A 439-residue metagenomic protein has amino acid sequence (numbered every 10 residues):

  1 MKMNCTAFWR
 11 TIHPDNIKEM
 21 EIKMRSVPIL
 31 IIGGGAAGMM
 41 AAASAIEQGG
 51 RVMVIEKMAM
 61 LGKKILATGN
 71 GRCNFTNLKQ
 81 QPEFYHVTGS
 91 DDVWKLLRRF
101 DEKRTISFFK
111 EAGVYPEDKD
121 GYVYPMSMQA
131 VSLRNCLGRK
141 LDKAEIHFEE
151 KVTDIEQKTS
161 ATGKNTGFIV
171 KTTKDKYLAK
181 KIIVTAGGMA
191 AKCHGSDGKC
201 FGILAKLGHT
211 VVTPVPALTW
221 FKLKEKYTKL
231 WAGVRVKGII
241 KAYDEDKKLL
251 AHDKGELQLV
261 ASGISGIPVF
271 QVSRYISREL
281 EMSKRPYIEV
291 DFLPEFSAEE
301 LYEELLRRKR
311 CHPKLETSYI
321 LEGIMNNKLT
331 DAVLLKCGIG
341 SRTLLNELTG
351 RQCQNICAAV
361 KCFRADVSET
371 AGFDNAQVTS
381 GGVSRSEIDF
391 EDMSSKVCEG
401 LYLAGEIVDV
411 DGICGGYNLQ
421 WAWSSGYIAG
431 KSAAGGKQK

Functional and structural regions predicted by a protein language model:
V27-V54, A429-A434: N-terminal Rossmann-like FAD-binding beta1-loop-alpha1 element of flavoenzymes
L30-I32, I55, V152, Y177-K192 (+2 more regions): Short hydrophobic core segments
I46-N70: Glycine-rich FAD pyrophosphate-binding loop
A59-L61, L66-A67, F75-T76, Q81-P82 (+3 more regions): An anion/pyrophosphate-binding glycine-rich loop and adjacent beta-alpha core in soluble alpha-beta enzymes
N70-D120: Glycine-rich active-site loop/strand segments that organize a redox cofactor
R99-K181: Feature captures the FAD/FMN-dependent oxidoreductase FAD-binding
F148, T330-D411: A glycine-rich dinucleotide-binding beta-alpha-beta segment and adjacent secondary-structure elements that constitute
K181-Y227: Glycine-rich loop(s) and the adjacent beta-strand/alpha-helix scaffold that form part
